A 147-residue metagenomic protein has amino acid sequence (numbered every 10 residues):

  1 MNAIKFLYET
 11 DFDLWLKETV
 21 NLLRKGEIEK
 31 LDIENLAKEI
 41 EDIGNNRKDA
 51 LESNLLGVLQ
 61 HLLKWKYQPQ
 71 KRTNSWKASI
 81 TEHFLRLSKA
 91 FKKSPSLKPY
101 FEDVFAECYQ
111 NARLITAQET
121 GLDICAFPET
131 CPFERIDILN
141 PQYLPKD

Functional and structural regions predicted by a protein language model:
M1-D147: Surface/interface-facing alpha-helical segments and adjacent flexible terminal/loop regions used for partner/assembly
